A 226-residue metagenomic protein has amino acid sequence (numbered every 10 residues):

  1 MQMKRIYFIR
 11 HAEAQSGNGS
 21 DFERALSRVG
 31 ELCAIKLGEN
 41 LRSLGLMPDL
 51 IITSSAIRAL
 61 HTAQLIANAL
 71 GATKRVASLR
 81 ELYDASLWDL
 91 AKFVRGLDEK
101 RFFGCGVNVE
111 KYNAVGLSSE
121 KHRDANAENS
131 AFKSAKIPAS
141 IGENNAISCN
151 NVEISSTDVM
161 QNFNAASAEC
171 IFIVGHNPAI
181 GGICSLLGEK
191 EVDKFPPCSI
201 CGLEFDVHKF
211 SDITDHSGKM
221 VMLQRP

Functional and structural regions predicted by a protein language model:
Q2-D89, F93-E99, F103-Y112, A146-C149 (+1 more regions): Active-site-proximal alpha-helix that buttresses catalytic centers in soluble enzyme cores
M3-K4, A168, P197, S217: A structure-centric signal for secondary-structure junctions around beta-strands
I9, G175, F205: A conserved hydrophobic position in a structured secondary element of the catalytic/binding core that shapes
L65-I66, L186-L187, D206: Residue-level signal for well-ordered alpha-helical positions
R95-C105, F163-I173, T214-P226: A polyampholytic, Gly/Pro-enriched intrinsically disordered region
E99-A168: Intrinsically disordered, low-complexity terminal tails and inter-domain linkers enriched for S/T/G/P/D/E
F163-A166, C170-C198: Non-DNA-binding regulatory cores of transcription-related proteins, predominantly C-terminal effector-binding
K190-V221: Domain-level recognition of soluble alpha/beta enzyme cores, biased toward histidine phosphatases/phosphomutases
